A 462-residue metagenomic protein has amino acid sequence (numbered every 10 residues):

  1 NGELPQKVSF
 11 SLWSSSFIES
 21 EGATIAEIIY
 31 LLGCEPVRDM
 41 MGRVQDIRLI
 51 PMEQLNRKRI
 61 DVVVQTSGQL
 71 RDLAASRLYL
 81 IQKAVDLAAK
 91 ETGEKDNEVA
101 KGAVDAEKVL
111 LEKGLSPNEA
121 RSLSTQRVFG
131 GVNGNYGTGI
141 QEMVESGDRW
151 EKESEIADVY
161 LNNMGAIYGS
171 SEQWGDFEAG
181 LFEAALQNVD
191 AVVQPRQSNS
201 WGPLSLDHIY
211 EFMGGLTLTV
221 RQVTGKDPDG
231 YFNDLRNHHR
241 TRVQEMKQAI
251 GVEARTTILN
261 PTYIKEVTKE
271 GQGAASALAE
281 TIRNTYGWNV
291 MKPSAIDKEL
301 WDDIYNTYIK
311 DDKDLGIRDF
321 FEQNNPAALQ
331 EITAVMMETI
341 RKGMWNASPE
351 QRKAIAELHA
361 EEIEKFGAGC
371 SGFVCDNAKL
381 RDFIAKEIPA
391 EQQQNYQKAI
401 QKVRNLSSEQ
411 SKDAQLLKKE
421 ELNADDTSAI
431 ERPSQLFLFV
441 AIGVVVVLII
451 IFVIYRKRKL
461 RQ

Functional and structural regions predicted by a protein language model:
N1-Q462: Ligand/cofactor-recognition surfaces for anionic moieties
